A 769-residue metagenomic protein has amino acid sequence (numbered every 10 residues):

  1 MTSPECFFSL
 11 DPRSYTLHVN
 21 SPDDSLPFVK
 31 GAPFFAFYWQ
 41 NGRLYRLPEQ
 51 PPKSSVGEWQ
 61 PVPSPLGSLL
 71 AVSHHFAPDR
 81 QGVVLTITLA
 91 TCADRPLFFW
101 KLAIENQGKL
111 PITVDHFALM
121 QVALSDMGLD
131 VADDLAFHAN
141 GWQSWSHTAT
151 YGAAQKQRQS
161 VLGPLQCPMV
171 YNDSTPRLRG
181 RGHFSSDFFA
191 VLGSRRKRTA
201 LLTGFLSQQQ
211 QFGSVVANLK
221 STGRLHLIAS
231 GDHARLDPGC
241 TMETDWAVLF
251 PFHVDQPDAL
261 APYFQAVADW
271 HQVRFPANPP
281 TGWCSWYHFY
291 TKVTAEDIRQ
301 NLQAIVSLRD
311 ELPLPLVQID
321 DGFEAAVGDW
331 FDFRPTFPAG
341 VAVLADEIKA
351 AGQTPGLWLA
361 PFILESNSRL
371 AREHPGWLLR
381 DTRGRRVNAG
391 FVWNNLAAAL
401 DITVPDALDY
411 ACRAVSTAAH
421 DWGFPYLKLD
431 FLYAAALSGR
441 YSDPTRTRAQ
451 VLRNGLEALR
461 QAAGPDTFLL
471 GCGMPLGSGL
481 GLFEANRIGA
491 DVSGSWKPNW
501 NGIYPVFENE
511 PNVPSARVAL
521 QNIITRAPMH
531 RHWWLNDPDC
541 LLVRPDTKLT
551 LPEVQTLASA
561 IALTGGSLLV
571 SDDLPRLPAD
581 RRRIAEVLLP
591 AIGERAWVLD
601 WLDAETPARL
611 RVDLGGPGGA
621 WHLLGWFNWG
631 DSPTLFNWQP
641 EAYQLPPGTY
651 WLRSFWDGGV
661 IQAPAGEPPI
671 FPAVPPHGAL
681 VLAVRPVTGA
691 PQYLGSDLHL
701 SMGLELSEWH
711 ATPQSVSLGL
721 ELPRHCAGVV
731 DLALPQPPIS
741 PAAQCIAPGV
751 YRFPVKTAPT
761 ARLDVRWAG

Functional and structural regions predicted by a protein language model:
C6, D24-N41, Q60-P78, V83 (+1 more regions): Polysaccharide-binding surfaces and accessory modules of carbohydrate-active proteins
F76, L119, P164-P279, K548 (+1 more regions): Beta-strand-rich recognition/accessory modules
Q121-D134, E641-G658, D731-Q744: Solvent-exposed beta-hairpin/edge-strand motifs
H183-R195, L557, I561-T564, L569 (+4 more regions): Carbohydrate-binding surface patches
P279-S416, W422-D443: Aromatic-lined carbohydrate-binding/catalytic grooves of carbohydrate-active enzymes
L370-D409, N454-L577: Glycan-recognition surfaces
Q555, S559-W601, H622, S654-G659 (+1 more regions): Catalytic cores of secreted or luminal carbohydrate-active enzymes
Q662-A665, P669-G769: Non-catalytic C-terminal accessory domains or segments of carbohydrate-active enzymes
